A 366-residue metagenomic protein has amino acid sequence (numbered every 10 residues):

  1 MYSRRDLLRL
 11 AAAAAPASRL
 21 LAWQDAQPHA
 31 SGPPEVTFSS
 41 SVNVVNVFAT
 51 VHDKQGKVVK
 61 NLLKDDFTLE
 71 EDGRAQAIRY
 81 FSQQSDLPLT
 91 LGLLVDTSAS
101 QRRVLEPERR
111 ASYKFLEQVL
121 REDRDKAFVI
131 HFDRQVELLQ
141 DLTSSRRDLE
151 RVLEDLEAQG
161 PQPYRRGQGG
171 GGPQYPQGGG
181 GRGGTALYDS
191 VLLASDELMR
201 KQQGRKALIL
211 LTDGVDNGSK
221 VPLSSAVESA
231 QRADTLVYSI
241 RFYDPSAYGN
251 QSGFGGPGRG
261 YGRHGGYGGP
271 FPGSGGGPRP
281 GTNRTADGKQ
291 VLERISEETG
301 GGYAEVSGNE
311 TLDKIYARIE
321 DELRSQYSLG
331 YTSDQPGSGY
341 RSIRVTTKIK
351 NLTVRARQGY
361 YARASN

Functional and structural regions predicted by a protein language model:
D6-W23: N-terminal export signals
A22-N366: Scaffold/interface architecture of coatomer-like assemblies
